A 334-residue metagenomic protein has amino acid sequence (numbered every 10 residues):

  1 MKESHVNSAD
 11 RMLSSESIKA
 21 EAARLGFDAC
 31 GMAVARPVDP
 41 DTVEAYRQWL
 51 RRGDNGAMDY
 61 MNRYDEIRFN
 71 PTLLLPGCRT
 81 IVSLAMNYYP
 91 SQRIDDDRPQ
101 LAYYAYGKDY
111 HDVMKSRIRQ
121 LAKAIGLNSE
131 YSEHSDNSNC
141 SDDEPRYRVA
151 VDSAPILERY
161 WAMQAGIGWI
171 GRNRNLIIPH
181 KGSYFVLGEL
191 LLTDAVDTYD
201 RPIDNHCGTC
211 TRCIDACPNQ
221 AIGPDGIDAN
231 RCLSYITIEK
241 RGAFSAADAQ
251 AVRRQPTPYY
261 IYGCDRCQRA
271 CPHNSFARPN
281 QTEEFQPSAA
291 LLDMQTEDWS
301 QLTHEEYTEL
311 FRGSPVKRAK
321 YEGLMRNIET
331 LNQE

Functional and structural regions predicted by a protein language model:
K2-H206: Auxiliary alpha/beta "docking" domains used to position bulky ligands
F27, R212-S234, P256-E284: Iron-sulfur cluster-binding cysteine motifs and their immediate structural context in ferredoxin-like electron-transfer
I177-P202, P224-R253, H304-T308: Short, charged low-complexity linear segments at domain edges
L233, Q281-W299: Gly/Gly-Pro-rich "capping" loops immediately C-terminal to redox-active cysteine motifs in periplasmic/lumenal
K240-G263, D293-K317: Short Fe-S-cluster ligation motifs
E309, K317-E334: Long, compositionally biased charged/polar accessory segments in the mid-to-C-terminal portions of proteins
